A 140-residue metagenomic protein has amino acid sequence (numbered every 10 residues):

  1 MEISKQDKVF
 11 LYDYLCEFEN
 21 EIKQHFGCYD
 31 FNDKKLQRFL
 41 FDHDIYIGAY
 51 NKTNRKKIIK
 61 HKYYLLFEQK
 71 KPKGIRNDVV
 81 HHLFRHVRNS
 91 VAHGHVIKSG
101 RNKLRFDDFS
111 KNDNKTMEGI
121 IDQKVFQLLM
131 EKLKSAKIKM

Functional and structural regions predicted by a protein language model:
M1-M140: Amphipathic alpha-helical interface elements
